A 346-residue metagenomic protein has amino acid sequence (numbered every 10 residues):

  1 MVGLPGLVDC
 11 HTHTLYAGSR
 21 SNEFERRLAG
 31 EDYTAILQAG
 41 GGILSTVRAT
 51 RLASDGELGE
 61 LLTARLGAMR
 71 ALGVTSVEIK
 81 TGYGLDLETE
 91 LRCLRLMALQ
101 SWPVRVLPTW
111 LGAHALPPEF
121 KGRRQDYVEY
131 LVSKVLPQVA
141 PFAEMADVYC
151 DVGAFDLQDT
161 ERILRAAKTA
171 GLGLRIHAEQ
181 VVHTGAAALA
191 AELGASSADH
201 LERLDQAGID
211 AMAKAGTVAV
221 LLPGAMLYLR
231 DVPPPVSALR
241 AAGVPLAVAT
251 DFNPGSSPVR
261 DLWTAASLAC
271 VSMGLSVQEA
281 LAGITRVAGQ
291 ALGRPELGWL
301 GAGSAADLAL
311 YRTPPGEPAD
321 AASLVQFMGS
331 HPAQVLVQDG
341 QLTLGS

Functional and structural regions predicted by a protein language model:
M1-E60: Metal-associated gating/positioning segment near the N- to mid-region
P5-L7, S76, G173, A247: Hydrophobic "anchor" residues on beta-strands that sit immediately upstream of conserved functional sites
H11, F24, G73, K80 (+10 more regions): Divalent metal-coordination and catalytic microenvironments
L37-Q38, M69, L107-L111, V139 (+2 more regions): Non-cysteine beta-strand/loop elements that form the S-adenosyl-L-methionine
G42-L61, G67, T75-T184: Metal-coordinating catalytic core of metallo-dependent amide/deamination hydrolases
R70, W102, K168, A213 (+1 more regions): Anion (oxyanion) recognition and catalysis
G173-L174, H183-W299, Y311-E317, F327: Active-site-adjacent C-terminal substructures of enzyme catalytic domains
I284-R286, A302-S346: C-terminal cap of metal-dependent C-N hydrolases
